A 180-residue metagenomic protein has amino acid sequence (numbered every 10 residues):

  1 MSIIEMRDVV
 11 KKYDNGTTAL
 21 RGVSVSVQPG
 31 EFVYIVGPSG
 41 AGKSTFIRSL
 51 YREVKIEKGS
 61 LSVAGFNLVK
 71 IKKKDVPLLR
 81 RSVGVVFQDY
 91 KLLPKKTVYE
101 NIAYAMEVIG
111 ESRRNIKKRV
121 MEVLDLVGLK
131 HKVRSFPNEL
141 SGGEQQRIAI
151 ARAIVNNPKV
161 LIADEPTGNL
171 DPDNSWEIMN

Functional and structural regions predicted by a protein language model:
Y51: Helix-to-loop junction immediately C-terminal to a conserved catalytic motif
G59-N67: Conserved ABC transporter NBD signature motif
L68-G84, R113: ABC ATPase NBD coupling module
K96-A103: Short coil-to-helix segment of the ABC ATPase nucleotide-binding domain corresponding to the Q-loop/switch region
F136-L140, E144-Q146: Conserved ABC ATPase signature
V155-K159: A short, proline-enriched helix->beta-strand linker immediately N-terminal to the Walker B motif in ABC-type P-loop
L161-D164: Catalytic Walker B motif of ABC-type/P-loop ATPase nucleotide-binding domains
